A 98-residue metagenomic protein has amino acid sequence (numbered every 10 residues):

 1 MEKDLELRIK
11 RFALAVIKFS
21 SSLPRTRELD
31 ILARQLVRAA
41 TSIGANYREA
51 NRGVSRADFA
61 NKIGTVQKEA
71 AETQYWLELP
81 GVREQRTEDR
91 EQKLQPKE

Functional and structural regions predicted by a protein language model:
M1-E98: Amphipathic alpha-helical assembly/interaction segments
